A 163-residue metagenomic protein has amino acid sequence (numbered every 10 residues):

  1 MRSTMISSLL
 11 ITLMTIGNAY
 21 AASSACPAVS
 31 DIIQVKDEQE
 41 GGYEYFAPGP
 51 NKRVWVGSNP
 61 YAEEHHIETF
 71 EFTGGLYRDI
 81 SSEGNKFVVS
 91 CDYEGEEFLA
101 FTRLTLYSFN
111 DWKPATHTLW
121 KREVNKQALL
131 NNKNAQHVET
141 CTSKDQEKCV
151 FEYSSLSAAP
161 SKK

Functional and structural regions predicted by a protein language model:
S3-M5, S23-S24: Short, basic/polar N-terminal leader/transit segment immediately after the initiator methionine
T4-T15: Sec-dependent N-terminal signal peptides
I16-A21: N-terminal signal peptide c-region/cleavage motif recognized by signal peptidases
A22-K163: Mitochondrial intermembrane space
